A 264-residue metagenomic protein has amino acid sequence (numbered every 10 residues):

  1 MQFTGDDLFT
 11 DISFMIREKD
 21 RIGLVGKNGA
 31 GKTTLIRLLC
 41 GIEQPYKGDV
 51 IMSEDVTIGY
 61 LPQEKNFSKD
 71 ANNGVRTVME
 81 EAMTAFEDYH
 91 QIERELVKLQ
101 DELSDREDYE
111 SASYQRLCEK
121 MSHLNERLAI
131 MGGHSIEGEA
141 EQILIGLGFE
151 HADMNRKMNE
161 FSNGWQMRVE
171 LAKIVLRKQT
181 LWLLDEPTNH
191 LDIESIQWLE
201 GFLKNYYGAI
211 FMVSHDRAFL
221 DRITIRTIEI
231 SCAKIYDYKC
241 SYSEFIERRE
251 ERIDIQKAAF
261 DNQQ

Functional and structural regions predicted by a protein language model:
M1-D261: ABC ATP-binding cassette signature C-motif
